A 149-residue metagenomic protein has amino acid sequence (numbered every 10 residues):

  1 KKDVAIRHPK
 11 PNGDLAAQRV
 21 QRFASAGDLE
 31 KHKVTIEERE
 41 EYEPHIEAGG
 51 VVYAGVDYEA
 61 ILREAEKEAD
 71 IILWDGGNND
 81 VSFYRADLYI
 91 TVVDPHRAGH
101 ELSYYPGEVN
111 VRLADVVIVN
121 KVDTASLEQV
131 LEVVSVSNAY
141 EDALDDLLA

Functional and structural regions predicted by a protein language model:
K1-A139, A143, L147-A149: Flexible phosphate-sensing "switch/lid" loops adjacent to ATP/NTP-binding sites across phosphate-transfer
